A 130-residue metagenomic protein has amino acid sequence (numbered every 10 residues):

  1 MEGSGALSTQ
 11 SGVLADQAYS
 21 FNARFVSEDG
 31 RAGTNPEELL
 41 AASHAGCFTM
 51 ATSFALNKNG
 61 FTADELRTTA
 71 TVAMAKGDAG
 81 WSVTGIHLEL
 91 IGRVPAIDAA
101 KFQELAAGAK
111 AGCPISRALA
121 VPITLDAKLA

Functional and structural regions predicted by a protein language model:
M1-A42, T49-A130: Extended beta-strand/beta-hairpin segments
